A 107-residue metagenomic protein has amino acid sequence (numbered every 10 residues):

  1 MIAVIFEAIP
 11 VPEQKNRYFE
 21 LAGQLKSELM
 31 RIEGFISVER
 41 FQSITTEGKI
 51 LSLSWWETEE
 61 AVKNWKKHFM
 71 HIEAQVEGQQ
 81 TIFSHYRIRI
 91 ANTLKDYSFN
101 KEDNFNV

Functional and structural regions predicted by a protein language model:
M1-I50, E57-K67, F83-V107: Short S/T/G/P-rich N-terminal loop/turn motif that feeds into the first structured element of a domain
G78-I82: Arginine/glycine-rich "motif VI" loop of SF2 helicases in the C-terminal RecA-like domain
